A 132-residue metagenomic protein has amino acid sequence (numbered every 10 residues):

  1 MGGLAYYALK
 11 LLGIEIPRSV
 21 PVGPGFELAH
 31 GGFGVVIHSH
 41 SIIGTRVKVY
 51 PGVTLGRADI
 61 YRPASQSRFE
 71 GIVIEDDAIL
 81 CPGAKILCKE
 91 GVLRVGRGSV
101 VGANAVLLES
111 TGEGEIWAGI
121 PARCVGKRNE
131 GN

Functional and structural regions predicted by a protein language model:
M1-I16: A transmembrane-helix-recognition feature enriched in membrane-embedded lipid enzymes and envelope glyco-/phospholipid
L12, P17-R18, G23-P24, A29-H30 (+11 more regions): Left-handed beta-helix
D59-R62: Short acidic, glycine/proline-rich loop/turn micro-motifs
Q66: Hydrophobic beta-strand-centered segment that forms part of the acyl-chain substrate-binding groove
